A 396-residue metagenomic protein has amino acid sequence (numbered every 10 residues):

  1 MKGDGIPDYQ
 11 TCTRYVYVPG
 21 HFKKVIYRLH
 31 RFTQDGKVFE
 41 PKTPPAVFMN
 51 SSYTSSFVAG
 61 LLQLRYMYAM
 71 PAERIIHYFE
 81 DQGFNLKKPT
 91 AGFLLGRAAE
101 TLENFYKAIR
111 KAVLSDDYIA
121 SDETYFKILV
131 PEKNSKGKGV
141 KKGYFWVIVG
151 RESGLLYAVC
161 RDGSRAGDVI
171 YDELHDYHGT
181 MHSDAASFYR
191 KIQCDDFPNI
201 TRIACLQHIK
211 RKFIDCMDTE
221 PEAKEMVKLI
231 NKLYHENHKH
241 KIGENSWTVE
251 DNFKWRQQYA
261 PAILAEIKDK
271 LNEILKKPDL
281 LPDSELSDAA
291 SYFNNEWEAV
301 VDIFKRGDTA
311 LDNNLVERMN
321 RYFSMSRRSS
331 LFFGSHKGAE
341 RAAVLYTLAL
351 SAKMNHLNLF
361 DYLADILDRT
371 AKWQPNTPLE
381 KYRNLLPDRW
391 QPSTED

Functional and structural regions predicted by a protein language model:
M1-S51: Basic, low-complexity segments
L29-T33, V38-D396: Catalytic center-proximal scaffold of phosphoryl-transfer enzymes
